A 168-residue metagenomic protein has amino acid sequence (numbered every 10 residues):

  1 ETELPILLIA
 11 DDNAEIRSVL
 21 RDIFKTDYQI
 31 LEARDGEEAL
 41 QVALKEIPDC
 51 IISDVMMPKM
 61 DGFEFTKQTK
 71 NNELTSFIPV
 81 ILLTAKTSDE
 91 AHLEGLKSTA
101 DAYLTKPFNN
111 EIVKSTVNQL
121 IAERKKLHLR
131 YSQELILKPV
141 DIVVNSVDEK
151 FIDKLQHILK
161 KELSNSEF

Functional and structural regions predicted by a protein language model:
S18-D22: Charged docking surfaces used in two-component/phosphorelay signaling
E32-C50: Acidic, metal-coordinating helix/loop segments flanking the phosphotransfer/catalytic sites of two-component signaling
M57: Receiver (REC) domain active-site loop signature in two-component systems and cognate sites in sensor histidine kinases
L104-K106: A Lys-centered signature of the CheY-like receiver
F108-V117, I121, L129: C-terminal output helix
